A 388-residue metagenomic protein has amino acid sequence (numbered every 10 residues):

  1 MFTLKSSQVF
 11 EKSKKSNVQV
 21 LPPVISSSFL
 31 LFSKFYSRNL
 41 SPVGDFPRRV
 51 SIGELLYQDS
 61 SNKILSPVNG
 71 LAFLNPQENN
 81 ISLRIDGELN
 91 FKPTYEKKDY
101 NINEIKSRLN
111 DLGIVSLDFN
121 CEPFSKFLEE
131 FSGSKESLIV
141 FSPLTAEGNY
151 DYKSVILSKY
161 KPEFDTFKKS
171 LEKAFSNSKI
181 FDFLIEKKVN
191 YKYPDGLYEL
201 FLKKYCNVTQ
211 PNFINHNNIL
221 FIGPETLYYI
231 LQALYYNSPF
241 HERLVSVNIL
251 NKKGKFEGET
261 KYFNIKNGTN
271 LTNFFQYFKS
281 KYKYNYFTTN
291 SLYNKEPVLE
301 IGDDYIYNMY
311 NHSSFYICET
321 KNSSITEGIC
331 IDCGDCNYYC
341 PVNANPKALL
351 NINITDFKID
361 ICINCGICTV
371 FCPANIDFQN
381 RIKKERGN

Functional and structural regions predicted by a protein language model:
M1-V43, Q58: N-terminal, Lys/Arg-enriched amphipathic/low-complexity engagement segments that precede the first folded domain
F29-S41, D45, S60, Y316-G334 (+1 more regions): Ferredoxin-like iron-sulfur electron-transfer modules
N39-S51, N75-P76: Short histidine-centered loop motifs in beta-beta connectors
V43-R49, S66, N264, I329: Residue-level "contact hotspot" at macromolecular interaction interfaces
R49-S61, L74, D335-I352, I367-R386: Iron-sulfur cluster-binding cysteine motifs and their immediate structural context in ferredoxin-like electron-transfer
E78-L138, G148-Y150: Acidic low-complexity segments
F119, F127-F141, Y150-L157, D165 (+3 more regions): Hydrophobic alpha-helical positions that pack around
G254, S280-K281, F287, L299-I331 (+1 more regions): Ubiquitin system architectures
